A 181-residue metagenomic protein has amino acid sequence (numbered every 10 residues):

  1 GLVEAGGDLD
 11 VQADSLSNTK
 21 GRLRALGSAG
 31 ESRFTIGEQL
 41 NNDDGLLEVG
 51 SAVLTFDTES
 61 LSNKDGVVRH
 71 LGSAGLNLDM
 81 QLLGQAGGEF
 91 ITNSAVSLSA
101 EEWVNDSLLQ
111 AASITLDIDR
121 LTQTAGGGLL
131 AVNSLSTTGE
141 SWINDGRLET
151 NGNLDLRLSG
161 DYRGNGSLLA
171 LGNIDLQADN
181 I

Functional and structural regions predicted by a protein language model:
G1-E4, N18-L26, N42-E48, K64-R69 (+5 more regions): Short, T/G/N/S-enriched strand-turn elements that build extracellular solenoid repeat scaffolds
V3-D14, L26-Q39, V49-E59, L71-L82 (+5 more regions): Surface-exposed loop/turn motifs in large extracellular/passenger domains
